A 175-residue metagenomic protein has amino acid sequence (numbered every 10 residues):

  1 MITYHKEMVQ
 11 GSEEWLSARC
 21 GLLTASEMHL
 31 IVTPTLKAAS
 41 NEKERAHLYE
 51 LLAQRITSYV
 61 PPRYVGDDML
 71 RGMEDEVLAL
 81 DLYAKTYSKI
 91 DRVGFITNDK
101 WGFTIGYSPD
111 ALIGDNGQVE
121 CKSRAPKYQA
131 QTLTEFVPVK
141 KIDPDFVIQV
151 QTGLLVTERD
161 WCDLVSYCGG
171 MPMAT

Functional and structural regions predicted by a protein language model:
M1-E74, L78, V137-K140: Charged, glycine-rich intrinsically disordered N-terminal tails and low-complexity linkers that flank
E50, L78-D81, I148-Q151: Short, contiguous clusters of charged residues that form electrostatic/catalytic patches at enzyme active sites, used
R63, D67-F95, T104: Short, well-structured hydrophobic secondary-structure segments
T86-P109, I113-T175: Nucleic-acid nuclease catalytic cores
